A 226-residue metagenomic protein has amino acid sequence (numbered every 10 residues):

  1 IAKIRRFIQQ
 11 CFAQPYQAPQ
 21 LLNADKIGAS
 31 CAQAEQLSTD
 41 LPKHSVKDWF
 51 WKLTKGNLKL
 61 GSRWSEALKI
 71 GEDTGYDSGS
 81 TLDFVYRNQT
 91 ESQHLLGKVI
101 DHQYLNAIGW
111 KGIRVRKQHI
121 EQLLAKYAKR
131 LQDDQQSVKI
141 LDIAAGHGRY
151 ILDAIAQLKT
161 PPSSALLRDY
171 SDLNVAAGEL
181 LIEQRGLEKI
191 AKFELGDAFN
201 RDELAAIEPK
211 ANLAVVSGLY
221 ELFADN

Functional and structural regions predicted by a protein language model:
D40-Q132: Conserved Class I S-adenosyl-L-methionine-dependent methyltransferase catalytic core
Q135-G146: Conserved class I S-adenosyl-L-methionine
H147-P161: Conserved SAM-binding loop of SAM-dependent methyltransferases across substrates and taxa, primarily the Class I
S171-L173: Conserved SAM/SAH-binding beta-strand->alpha-helix loop
G178-E179: Conserved SAM-binding loop
L187-F199: Conserved SAM-binding strand-loop segment of SAM-dependent methyltransferases
V215: A conserved beta-strand element that flanks and buttresses the S-adenosyl-L-methionine
L222-N226: A short, conserved alpha-helix within the catalytic core of class I
